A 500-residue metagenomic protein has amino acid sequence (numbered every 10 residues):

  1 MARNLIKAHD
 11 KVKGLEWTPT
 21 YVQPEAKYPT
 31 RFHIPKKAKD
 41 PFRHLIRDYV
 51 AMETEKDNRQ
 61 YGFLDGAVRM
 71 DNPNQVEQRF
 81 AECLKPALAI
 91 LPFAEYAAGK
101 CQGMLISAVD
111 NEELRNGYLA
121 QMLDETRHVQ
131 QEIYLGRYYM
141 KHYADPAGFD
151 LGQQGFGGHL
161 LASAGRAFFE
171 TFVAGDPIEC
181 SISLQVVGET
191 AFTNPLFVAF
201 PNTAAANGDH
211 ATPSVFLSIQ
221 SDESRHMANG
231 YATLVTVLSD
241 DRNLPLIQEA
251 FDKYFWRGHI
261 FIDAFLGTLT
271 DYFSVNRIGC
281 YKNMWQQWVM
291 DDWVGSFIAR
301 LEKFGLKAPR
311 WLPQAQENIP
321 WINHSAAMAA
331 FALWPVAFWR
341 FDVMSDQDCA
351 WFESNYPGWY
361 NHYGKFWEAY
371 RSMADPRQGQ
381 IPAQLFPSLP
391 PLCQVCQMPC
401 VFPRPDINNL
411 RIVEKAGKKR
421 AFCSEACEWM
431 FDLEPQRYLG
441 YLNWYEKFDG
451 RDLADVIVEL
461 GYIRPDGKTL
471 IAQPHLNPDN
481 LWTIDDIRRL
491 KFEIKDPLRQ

Functional and structural regions predicted by a protein language model:
M1-A38, L244-P376: Extended, helix-rich structural scaffolds rather than catalytic motifs
I6, I34, K39-H44, C83-A87 (+5 more regions): Alpha-helical scaffold segments that form or flank carboxylate-/histidine-based iron centers
K13, W17-D65, T126-L151, Y231-L234: Conserved alpha-helical segments that form or flank metal/cofactor-binding pockets of metalloenzymes
E55-E113: Long, hydrophobic/aromatic-enriched structural stretches that serve as scaffold segments
G66-A89, G148-V187, A206, Y254-N276: Acidic/His metal-coordination segments adjacent to aromatic residues that form catalytic metal sites in metalloenzymes
L88-S163: Long, hydrophobic, well-ordered secondary-structure blocks that form the structural core and pocket-lining surfaces
M104-N116, Y138-D145, T171-E179, V198-S218 (+2 more regions): Inter-helical turn/loop segments and adjacent helix faces that build the functional surface of alpha-helical bundle
V343-K419, C423, E428, Q436-Q500: Intrinsically disordered, low-complexity terminal tails and linkers in eukaryotic proteins, enriched in charged/polar
